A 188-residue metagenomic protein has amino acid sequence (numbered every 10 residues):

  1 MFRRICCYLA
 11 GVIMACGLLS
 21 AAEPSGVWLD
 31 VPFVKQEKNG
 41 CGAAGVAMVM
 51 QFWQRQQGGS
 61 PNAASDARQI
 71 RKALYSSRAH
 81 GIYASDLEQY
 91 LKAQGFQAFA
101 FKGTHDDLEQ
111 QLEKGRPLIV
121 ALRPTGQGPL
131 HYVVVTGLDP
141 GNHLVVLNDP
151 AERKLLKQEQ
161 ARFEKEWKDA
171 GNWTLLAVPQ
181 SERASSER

Functional and structural regions predicted by a protein language model:
F2, A22, A79, E113 (+3 more regions): Noncatalytic regulatory segments and standalone regulatory/sensor domains
F2-C6, G11, A15-H80, P124 (+3 more regions): Active-site-adjacent structural segments surrounding the nucleophilic cysteine of cysteine proteases and isopeptidases
G45, V49-Q57, L74, R78 (+6 more regions): Sec/Tat-exported extracytoplasmic proteins
R55-G58, L108, G128, L175: Alpha-helix termini
A67-D106: Mid-chain, structured segments of secreted extracytoplasmic proteins
S85-L87, T104-E109, Q158-E166: Intrinsically disordered, low-complexity boundary segments flanking structured domains
K92, Q97-N148: Active-site-adjacent substructure of cysteine-protease-like catalytic cores
